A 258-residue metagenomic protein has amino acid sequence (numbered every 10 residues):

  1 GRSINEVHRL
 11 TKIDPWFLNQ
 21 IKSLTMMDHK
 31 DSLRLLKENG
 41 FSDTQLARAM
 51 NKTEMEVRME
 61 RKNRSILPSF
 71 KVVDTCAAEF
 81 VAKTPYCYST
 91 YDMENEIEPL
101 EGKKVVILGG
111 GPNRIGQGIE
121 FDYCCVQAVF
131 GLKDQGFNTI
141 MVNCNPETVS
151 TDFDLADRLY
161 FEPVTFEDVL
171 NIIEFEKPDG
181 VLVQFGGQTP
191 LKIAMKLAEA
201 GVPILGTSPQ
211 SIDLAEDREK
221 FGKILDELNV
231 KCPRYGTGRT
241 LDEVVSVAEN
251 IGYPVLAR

Functional and structural regions predicted by a protein language model:
R2, G40-F41: A short, glycine-centered helix-capping/turn motif at helix boundaries that positions DNA-contacting or catalytic
S3-L18, Q45-M59: Short, basic interhelical loop/turn and adjoining N-cap of the next helix at nucleic-acid- or acidic-partner-contacting
N19-S23: Surface-exposed extracellular loop regions of Gram-negative outer-membrane beta-barrel proteins
M26-D28, S32-R34, F41-A49, E54-M55 (+2 more regions): N-terminal beta-alpha lobe that positions the nucleotide/phosphoryl donor in ATP/NTP-coupled carboxylate activation
